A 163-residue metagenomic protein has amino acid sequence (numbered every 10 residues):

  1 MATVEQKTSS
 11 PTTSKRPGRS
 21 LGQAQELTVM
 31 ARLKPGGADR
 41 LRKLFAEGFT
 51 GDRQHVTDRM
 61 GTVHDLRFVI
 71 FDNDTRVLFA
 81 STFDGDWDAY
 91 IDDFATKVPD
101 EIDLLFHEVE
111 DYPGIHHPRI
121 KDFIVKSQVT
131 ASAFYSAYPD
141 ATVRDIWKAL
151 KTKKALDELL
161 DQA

Functional and structural regions predicted by a protein language model:
M1-R76, T82-A89, H117-A163: Short S/T/G/P-rich N-terminal loop/turn motif that feeds into the first structured element of a domain
F49-R53, V98-D103: A common structural junction motif
F94-A95: Low-complexity, intrinsically disordered, polar/proline/glycine/glutamine-rich protein-protein interaction regions
P99-P113: Conserved short beta-strand edge segments in small beta-sheet-based binding/regulatory domains
